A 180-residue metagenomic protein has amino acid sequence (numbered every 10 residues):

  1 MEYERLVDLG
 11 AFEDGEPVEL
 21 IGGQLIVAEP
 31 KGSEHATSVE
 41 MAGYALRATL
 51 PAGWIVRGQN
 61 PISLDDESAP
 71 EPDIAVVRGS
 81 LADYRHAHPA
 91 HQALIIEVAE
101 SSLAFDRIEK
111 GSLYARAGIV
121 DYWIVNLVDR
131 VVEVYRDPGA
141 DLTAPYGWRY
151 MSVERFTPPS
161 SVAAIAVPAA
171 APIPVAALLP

Functional and structural regions predicted by a protein language model:
M1-P180: Gly/Pro/Ser/Thr-rich low-complexity, intrinsically disordered segments predominantly at protein N-termini
